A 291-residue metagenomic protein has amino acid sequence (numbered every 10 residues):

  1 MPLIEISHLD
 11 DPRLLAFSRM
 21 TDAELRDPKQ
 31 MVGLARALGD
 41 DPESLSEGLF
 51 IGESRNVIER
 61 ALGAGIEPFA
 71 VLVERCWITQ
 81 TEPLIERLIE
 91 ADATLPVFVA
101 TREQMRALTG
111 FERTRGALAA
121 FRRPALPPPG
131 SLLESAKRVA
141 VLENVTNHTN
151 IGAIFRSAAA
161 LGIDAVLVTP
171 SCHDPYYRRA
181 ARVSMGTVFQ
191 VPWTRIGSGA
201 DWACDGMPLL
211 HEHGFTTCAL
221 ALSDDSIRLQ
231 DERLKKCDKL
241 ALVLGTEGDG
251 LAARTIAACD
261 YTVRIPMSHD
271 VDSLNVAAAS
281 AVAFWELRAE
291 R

Functional and structural regions predicted by a protein language model:
M1-L84, C172-H173: Boundary-proximal intrinsically disordered activation/regulatory segments immediately upstream of a helical core
I4, F98, F121-D225: RNA substrate-binding interface of SAM-dependent RNA methyltransferases
L62, A91, H211: Anion (oxyanion) recognition and catalysis
Q80-D92, T255: Short, aromatic/basic amphipathic alpha-helical patches
R87-G110, T194: A glycine-rich helix N-cap at a beta->alpha junction
A117-A119, S157-L161, P175-V188, A253-R291: Structured adenosyl-cofactor binding patch, chiefly the S-adenosyl-L-methionine
C218-D270: Active-site/ligand-binding-proximal alpha/beta "capping" segment
